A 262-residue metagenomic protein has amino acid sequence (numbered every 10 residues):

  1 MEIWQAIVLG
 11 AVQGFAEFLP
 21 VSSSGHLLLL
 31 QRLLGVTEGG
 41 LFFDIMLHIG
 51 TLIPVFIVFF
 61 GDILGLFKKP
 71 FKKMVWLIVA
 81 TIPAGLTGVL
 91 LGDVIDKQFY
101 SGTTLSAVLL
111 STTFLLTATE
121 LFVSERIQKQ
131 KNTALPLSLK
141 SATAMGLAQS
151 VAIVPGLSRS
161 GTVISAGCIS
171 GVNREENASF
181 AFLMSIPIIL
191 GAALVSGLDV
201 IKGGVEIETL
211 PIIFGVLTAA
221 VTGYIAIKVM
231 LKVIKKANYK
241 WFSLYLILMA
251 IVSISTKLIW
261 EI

Functional and structural regions predicted by a protein language model:
M1-I262: Multi-pass membrane proteins that catalyze or facilitate reactions on polyprenyl-/lipid-phosphate substrates and their
